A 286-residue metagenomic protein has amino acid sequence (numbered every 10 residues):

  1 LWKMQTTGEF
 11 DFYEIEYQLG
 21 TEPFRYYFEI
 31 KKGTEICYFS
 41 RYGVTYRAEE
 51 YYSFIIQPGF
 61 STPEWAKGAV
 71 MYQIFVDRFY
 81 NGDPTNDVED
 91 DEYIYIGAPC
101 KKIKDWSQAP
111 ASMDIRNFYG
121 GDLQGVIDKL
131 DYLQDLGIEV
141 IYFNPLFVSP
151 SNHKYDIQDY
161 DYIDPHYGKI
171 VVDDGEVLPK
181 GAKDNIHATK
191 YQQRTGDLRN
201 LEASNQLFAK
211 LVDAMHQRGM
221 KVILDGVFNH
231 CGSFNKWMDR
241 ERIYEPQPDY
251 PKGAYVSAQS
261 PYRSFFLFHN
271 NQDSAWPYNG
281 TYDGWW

Functional and structural regions predicted by a protein language model:
W2, R41, I56-T62, P145-F147 (+2 more regions): Intrinsically disordered, low-complexity boundary segments flanking structured domains
W2-Q73, F79-P99, D105: The feature marks proteins involved in alpha-glucan
V76-E139, L146-W286: Substrate-binding/active-site clefts of carbohydrate-active enzymes
